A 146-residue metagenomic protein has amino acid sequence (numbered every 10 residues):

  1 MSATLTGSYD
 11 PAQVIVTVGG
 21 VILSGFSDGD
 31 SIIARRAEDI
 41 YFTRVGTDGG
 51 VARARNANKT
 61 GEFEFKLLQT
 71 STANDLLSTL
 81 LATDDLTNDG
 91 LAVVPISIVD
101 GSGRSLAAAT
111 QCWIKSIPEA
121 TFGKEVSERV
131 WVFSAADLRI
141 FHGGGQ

Functional and structural regions predicted by a protein language model:
S2-T72, R104, T110-V130: Solvent-exposed edge beta-strands and adjacent loop segments that serve as assembly or binding interfaces
T72-S78: Short, conserved charged micro-motifs
S78-A107: Short, acidic/charged, Gly/Pro-enriched secondary-structure junctions
A136-I140: Hydrophobic lipid-interacting interfaces of membrane-associated proteins
H142-Q146: Short acidic DE-rich linear segments
